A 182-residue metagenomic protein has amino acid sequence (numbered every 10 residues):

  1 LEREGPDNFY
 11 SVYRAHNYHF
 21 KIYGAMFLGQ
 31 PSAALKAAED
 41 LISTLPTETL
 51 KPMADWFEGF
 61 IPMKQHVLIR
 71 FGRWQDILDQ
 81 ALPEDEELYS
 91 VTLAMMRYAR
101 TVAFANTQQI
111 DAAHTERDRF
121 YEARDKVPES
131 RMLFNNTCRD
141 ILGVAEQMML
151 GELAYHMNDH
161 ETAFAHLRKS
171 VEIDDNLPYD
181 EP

Functional and structural regions predicted by a protein language model:
E2-N8, I42-A54, Q80-V91, F120-R139 (+1 more regions): Solenoid-like repeat scaffolds
S11-L45, E58-G72: Extended catalytic-interface subdomain
Y13, F20, M63, M95 (+3 more regions): "A position-specific structural signal for the A-helix of alpha-solenoid helical repeats
